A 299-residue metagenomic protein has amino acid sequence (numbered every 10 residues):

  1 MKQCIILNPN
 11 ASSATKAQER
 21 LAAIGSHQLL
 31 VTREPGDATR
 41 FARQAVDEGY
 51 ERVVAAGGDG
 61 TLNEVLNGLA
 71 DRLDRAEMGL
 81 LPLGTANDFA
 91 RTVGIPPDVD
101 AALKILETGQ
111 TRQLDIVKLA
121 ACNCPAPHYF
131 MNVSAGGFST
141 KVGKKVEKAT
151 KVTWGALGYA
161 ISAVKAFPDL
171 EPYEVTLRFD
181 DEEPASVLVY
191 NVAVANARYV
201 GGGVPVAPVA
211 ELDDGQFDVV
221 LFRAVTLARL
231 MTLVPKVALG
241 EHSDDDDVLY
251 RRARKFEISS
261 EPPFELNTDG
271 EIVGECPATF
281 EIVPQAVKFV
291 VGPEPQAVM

Functional and structural regions predicted by a protein language model:
M1-A56, N63, D100, Q296-M299: ATP/NTP phosphate-donor binding region
I5-K16, T32, A70-Y190: Catalytic core of DAGKc-family lipid kinases
T15-K16, E64-L66, A90-T92, G203-V204 (+2 more regions): Short glycine-/acidic-enriched loop or helix-start segments at secondary-structure transitions that form or flank
T61-L73: Short Gly/Thr/Asp-enriched flexible loops that form oxyanion-binding sites at enzyme active sites
A135, S139, A193-V206, I272: Glycine-rich phosphate/pyrophosphate-binding beta-alpha loops
S139-V142, A185-V187, V200-G203, L227-L230: Short acidic/glycine-rich loop or secondary-structure boundary segments that cap or lie
T150-G158, G202, P208-R229: Gly/Ser/Thr-rich active-site loops/lids in small-molecule metabolic enzymes that frequently grip phosphoryl groups
F179-S186, E211, L221-M299: ATP/nucleoside-binding phosphotransfer catalytic cores, i.e., glycine-rich phosphate-binding loops
